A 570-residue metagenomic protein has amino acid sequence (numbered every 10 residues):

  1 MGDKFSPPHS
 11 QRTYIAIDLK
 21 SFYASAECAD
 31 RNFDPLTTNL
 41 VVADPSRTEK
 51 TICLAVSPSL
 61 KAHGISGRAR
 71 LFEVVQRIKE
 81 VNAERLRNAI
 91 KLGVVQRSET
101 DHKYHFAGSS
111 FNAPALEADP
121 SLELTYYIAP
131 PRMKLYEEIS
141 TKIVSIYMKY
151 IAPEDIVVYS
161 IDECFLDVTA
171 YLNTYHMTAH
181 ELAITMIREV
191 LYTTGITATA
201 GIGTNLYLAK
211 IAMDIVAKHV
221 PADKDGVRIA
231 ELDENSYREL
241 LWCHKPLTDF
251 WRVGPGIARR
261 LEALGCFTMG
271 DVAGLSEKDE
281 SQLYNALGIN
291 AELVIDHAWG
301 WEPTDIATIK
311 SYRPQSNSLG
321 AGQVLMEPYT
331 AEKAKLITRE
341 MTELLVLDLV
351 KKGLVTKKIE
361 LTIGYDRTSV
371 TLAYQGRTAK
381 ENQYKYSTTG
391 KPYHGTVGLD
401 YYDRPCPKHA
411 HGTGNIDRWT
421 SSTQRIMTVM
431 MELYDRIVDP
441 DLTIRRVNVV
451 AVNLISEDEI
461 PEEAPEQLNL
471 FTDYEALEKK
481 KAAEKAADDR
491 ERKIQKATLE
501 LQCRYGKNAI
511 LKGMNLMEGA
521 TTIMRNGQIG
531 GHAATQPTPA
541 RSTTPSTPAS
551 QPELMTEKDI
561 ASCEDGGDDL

Functional and structural regions predicted by a protein language model:
M1-H297, E302-I306, E475-L570: Gly/Gly-Pro- and Ser/Thr-rich, intrinsically disordered tail segments characteristic of DNA damage-repair and tolerance
P7, A16, D249, P255 (+3 more regions): DNA-contacting surface of Y-family translesion DNA polymerases
T38, I359, V447: Residue-level detector of short, conserved catalytic/binding motifs and their immediate flanks
R47, N173, Y207, V324 (+4 more regions): Generic "edge-of-domain/loop-turn" microfeature
T169-Y171, T204-A209, I363-V370, V452-D458 (+1 more regions): Short, internal active-site loops enriched in acidic
L361, V449, G506: Hydrophobic, well-ordered secondary-structure elements that form the walls of internal hydrophobic environments
E432, R436-C503: C-terminal hydrophobic structural anchor segments that stabilize assembly/packing rather than catalytic chemistry
